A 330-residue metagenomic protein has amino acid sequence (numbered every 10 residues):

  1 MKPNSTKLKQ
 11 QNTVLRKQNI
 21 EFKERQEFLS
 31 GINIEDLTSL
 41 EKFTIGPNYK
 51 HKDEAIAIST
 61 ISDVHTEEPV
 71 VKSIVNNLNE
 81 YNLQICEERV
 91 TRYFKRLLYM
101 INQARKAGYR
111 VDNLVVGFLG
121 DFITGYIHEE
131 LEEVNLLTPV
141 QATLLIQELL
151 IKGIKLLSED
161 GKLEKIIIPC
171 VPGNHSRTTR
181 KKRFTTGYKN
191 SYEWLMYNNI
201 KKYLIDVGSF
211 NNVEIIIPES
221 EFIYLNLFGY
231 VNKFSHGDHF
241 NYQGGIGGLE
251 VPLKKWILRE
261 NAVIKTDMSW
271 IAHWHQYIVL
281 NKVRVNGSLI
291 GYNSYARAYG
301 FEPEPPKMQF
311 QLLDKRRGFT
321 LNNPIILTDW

Functional and structural regions predicted by a protein language model:
M1-A107, Q311-R316, I325-W330: Basic, amphipathic N-terminal segments that precede the first structured/catalytic domain
I45-G46, H51-V64, N76-I200: Core catalytic region of metal-dependent phosphoesterases/phosphodiesterases, especially metallo-beta-lactamase-like
Y49-I58, Y224-K233, N281: Beta-strand-turn-beta hairpins that frame and shape the catalytic cleft of phosphate-ester-processing enzymes
H51-D53, G108-R110, N226, E260-K265: Flexible, charged surface loops at secondary-structure boundaries
H65-T66, I123-T124, H175-R177, H239-F240 (+2 more regions): Short, solvent-exposed loop/turn segments at secondary-structure junctions
E164-N174, N212-I223: Acidic carboxylate-rich catalytic motifs and surrounding loops in phosphoryl-/glycosyl-chemistry enzymes
Y188-M196, K201-S220, F228-W330: Conserved beta-sheet core of the metallophosphoesterase superfamily
